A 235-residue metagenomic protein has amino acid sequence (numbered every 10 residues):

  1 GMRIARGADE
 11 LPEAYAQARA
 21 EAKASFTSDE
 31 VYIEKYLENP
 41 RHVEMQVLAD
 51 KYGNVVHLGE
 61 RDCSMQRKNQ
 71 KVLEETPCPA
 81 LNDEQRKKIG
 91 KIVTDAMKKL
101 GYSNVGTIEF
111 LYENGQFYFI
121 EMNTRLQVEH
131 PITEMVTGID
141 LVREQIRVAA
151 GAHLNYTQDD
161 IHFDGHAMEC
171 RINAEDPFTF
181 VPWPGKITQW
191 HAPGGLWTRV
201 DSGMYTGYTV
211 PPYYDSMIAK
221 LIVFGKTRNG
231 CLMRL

Functional and structural regions predicted by a protein language model:
I4-L235: ATP-dependent carboxylate activation and anion-phosphoryl transfer catalytic cores that bind Mg-ATP to form
